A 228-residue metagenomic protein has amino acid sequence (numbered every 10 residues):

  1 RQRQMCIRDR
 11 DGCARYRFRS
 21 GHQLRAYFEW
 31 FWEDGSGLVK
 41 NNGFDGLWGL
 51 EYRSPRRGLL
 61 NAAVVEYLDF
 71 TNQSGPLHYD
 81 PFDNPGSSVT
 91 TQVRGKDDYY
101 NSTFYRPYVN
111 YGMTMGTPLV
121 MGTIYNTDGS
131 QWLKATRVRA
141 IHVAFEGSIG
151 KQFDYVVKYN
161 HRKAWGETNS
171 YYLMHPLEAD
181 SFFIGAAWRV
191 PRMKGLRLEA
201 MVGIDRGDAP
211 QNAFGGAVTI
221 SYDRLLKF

Functional and structural regions predicted by a protein language model:
Q2-I7: Short, small-residue-biased leader/transition segments that mark boundaries at the very start of proteins
G12-F228: Outer-membrane beta-barrel pore domains
